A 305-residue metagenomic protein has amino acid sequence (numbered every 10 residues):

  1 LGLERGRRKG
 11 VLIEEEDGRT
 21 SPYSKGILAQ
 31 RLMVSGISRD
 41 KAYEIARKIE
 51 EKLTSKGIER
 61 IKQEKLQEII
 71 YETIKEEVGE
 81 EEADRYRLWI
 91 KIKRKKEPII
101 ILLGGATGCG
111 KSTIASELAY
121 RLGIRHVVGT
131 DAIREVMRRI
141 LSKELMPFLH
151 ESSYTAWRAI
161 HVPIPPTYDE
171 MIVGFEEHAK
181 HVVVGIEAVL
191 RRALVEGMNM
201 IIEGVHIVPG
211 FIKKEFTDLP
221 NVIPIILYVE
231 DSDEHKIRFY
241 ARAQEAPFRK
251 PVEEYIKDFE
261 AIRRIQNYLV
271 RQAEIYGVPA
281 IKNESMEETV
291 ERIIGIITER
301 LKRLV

Functional and structural regions predicted by a protein language model:
S24-Y43: Short, surface-exposed, low-complexity cationic segments
R39-I100: Extreme N-terminal, non-catalytic leader segments that precede Walker-type/kinase nucleotide-binding cores
I101-L122: Glycine-rich phosphate-binding P-loop
I124-I140: Short beta-strand-centered segment that lines the nucleotide-binding/catalytic pocket of NTP-utilizing
R125, V195-I202, N221-I223: Loop/turn-to-beta-strand initiation segments
R139-M198: Conserved nucleotide-sensing/catalytic segment adjacent to the nucleotide-binding pocket in NTP-handling enzymes
P220-I265: A glycine- and Lys/Arg-enriched "phosphate-lid" helix/loop adjacent to the NTP-binding pocket of small-molecule kinases
N267-V305: NTP-dependent small-molecule kinase module
